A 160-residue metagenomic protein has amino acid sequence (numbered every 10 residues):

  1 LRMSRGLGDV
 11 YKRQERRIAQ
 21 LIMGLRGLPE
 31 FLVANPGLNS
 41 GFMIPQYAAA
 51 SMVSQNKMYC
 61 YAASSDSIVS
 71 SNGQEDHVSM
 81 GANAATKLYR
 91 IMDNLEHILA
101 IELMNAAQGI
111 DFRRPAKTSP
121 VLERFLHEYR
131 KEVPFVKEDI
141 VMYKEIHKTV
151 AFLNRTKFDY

Functional and structural regions predicted by a protein language model:
L1-Y11: Single conserved hydrophobic/aromatic residue that forms the stacking wall/gate of nucleotide- or nucleobase-binding
D9-Y160: C-terminal auxiliary extensions adjacent to catalytic cores
